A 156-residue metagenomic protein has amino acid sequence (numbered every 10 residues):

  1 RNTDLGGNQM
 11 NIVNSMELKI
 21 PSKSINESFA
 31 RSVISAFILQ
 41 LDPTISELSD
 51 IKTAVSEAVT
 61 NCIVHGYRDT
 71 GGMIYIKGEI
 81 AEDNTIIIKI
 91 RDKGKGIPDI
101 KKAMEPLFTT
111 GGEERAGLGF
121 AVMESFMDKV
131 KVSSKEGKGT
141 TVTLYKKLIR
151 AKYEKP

Functional and structural regions predicted by a protein language model:
R1-E17, C62-P156: Conserved beta-strand-loop-beta-strand hairpin that lines the nucleotide-binding pocket of ATP/GTP-utilizing enzymes
M16-S28: STAS-typified acidic loop motif
S22-K23, E47, F108: A generic structural signal for short
R31-S56, R115: Conserved short strand/loop->alpha-helix "switch" segment adjacent to the catalytic nucleotide/phosphoryl-transfer site
E57-N61: Conserved polar catalytic motif of the HATPase_c/GHKL fold
